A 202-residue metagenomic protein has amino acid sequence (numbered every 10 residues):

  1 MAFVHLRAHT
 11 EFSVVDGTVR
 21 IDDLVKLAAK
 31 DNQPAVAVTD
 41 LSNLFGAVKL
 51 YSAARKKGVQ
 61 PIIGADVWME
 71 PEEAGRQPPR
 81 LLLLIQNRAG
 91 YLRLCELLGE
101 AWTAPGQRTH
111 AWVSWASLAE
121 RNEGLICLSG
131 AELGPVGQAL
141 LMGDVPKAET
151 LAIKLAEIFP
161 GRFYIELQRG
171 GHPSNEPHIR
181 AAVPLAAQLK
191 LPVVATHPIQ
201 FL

Functional and structural regions predicted by a protein language model:
M1-L202: Phosphodiester-processing cores and adjacent nucleic acid-binding clamps
